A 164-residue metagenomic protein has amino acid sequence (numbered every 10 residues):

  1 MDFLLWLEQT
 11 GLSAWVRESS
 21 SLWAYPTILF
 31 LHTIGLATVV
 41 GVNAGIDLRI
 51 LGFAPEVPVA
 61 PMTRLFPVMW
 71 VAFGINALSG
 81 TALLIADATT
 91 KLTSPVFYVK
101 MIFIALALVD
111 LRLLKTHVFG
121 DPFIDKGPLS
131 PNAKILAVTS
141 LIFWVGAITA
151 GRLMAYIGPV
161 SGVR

Functional and structural regions predicted by a protein language model:
M1-R164: Polytopic transmembrane helical bundles with strong interfacial aromatic enrichment
